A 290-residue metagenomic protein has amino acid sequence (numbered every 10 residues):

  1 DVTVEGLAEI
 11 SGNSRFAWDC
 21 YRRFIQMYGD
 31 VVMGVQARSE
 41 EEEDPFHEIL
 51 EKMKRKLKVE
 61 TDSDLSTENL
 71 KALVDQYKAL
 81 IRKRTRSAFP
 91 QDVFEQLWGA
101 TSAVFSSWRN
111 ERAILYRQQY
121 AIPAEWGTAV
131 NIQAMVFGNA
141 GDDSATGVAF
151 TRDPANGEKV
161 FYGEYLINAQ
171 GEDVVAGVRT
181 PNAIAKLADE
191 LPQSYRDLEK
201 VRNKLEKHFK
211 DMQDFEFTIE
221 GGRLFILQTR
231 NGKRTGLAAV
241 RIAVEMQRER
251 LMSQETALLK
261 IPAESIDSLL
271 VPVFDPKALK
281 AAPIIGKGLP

Functional and structural regions predicted by a protein language model:
D1-A282, P290: Nucleotide/phosphate-binding sheet-loop regions of phosphoryl- and nucleotidyl-transfer enzymes
